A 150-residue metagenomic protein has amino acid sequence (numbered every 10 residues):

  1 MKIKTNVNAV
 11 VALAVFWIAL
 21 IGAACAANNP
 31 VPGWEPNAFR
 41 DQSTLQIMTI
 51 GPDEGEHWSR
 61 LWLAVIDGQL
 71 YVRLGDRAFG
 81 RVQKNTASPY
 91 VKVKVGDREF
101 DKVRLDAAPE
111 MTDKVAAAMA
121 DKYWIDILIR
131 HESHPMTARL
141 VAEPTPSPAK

Functional and structural regions predicted by a protein language model:
M1-N6: N-terminal secretory signal peptides that target proteins for export/translocation
V11-G22: Bacterial N-terminal signal peptides
A24-A27: Boundary at the C-terminal end of the N-terminal hydrophobic targeting segment
P32-W34, A38: Low-complexity, acidic/polar, glycine-enriched regions of mature
F39, G55-H57, A64-V65, K84-N85 (+1 more regions): Extracellular/periplasmic catalytic domains that process cell-envelope and extracellular macromolecules
Q42-D76, K94, V103: Short beta-strand segments
R77-T145: Short, structured beta-strand-loop surface elements
P148-K150: Short, solvent-exposed mixed-charge patches
